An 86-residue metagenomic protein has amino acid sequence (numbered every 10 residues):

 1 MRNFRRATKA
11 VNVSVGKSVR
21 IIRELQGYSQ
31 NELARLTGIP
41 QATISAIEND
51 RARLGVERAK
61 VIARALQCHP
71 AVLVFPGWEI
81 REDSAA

Functional and structural regions predicted by a protein language model:
M1-F4, R64, V74-A86: Short, charged recognition helix plus adjacent turn of helix-turn-helix-like nucleic-acid-binding domains
M1-L25: A short, Lys/Arg-rich alpha-helix, primarily the initiator
A7-T8, Q30, V72-V74: Recognition helices and adjacent regulatory flanks at domain boundaries
K17-L36, V61: Short basic helix-loop element that most often maps to the first helix and adjoining turn of HTH DNA-binding modules
I39-L54: Recognition helix of helix-turn-helix/homeodomain-like DNA-binding domains that insert into the DNA major groove
E57-V72: DNA major-groove recognition helix of helix-turn-helix/homeodomain DNA-binding modules
